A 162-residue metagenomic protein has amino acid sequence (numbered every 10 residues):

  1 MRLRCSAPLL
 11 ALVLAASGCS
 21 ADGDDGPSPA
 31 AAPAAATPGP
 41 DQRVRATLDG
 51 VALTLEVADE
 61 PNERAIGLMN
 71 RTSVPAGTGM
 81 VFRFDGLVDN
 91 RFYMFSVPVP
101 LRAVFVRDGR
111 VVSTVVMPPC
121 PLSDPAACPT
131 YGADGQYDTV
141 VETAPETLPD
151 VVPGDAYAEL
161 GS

Functional and structural regions predicted by a protein language model:
M1-P8: Bacterial N-terminal signal peptides that target proteins for export
L9-V13: Classic N-terminal secretory signal peptides
L14-G18: C-terminal motif of bacterial Sec signal peptides marking the signal peptidase cleavage site
S20-S162: Compact, glycine-rich, soluble single-domain proteins
